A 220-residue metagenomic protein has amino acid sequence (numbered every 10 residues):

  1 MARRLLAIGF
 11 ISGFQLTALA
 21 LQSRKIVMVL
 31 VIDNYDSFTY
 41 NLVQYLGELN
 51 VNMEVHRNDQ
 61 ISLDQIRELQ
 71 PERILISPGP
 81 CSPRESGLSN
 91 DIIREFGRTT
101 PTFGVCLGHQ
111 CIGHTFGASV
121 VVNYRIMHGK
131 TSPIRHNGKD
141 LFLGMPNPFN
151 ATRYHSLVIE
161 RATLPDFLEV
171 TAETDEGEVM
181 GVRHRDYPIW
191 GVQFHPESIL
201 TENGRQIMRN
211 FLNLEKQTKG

Functional and structural regions predicted by a protein language model:
M1-V27: N-terminal amphipathic/basic-hydrophobic helices that include classical n-h-c signal peptides and signal-anchor
T17, L21-R98, L107, E202-G220: N-terminal beta1-alpha1 cap of cysteine-dependent amidohydrolase-like domains
E54-Q60, P83, S132-R135, A151-H155 (+1 more regions): Short gly/ser/thr-rich secondary-structure transition/capping motifs
P71-G144, P148, M208-N210: Cysteine-nucleophile active-site neighborhood
C106, H155, H195: Histidine-centered divalent metal-coordination motifs
D140-D186: Catalytic beta-strand/loop cores that center a nucleophilic Ser/Cys/Thr and support acyl-enzyme chemistry
E169-E173, G177-R183, Y187-G220: C-terminal and late-domain segments of enzyme folds
